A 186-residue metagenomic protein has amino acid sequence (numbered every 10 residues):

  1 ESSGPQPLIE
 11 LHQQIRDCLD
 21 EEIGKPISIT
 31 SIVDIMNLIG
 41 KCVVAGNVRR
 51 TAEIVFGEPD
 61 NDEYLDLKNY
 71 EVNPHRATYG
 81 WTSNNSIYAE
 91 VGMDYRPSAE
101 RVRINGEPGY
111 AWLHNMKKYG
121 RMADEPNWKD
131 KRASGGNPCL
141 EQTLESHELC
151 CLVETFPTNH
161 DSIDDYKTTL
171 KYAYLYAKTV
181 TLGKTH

Functional and structural regions predicted by a protein language model:
E1, L8, R101-H186: Function-dense linear segments that define catalytic or interfacial modules in macromolecule-processing proteins
P5, I9, I29, V33 (+1 more regions): Electropositive phosphate-/nucleotide-binding environments in soluble metabolic enzymes
Q6, E10-E22, L38, C42-N127: Conserved, charged catalytic cores of large soluble enzymes
L19-G24, T82-I87, L149-I163: Charged, low-complexity surface segments at secondary-structure and domain boundaries
E22-D34, G46-V55, T181-H186: Flexible, glycine/charged-enriched surface loops at secondary-structure junctions
